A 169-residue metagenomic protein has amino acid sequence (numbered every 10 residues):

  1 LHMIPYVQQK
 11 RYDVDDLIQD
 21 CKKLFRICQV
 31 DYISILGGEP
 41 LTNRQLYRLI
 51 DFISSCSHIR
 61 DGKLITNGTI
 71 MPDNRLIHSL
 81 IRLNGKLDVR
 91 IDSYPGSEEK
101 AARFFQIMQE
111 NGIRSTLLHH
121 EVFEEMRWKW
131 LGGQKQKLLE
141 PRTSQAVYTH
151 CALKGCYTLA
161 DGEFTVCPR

Functional and structural regions predicted by a protein language model:
L1-D15, C28: Canonical Radical SAM [4Fe-4S] cluster-binding loop centered on the CxxxCxxC motif and its immediate flanking residues
D20-G37: Short Fe-S-cluster ligation motifs
K23-I27, S54, I77-N84, I107-M108: Acidic (Asp/Glu)-rich catalytic clusters
I35-E39, I65-G68: Glycine-rich beta-strand-to-loop/alpha-helix junction loops that act as flexible
Y47-L49, P72-L80: Distinct, well-ordered alpha-helical segments
N84-S97, T116-E121: Non-cysteine beta-strand/loop elements that form the S-adenosyl-L-methionine
N111-R114, H120-K129, R169: C-terminal accessory region of radical SAM enzymes
K135-R169: Accessory C-terminal segments flanking Radical SAM cores
